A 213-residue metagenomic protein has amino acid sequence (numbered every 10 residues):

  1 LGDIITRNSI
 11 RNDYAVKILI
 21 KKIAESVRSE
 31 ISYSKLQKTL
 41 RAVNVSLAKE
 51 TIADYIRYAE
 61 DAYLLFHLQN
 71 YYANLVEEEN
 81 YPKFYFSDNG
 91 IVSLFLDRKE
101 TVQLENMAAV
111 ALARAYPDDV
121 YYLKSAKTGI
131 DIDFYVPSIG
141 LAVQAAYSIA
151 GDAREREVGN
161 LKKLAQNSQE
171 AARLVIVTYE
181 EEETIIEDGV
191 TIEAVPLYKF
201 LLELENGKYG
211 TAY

Functional and structural regions predicted by a protein language model:
L1-A142, Y147: Accessory nucleic acid-recognition modules appended to NTPase machines
L68, L123-S125, V177-Y179, V195-L197: Conserved beta-strand termini and adjacent loop/short-helix elements that scaffold enzyme active sites in alpha/beta
D88, S168-Q169, Y209-Y213: Nucleic-acid endonuclease domains
A111, N160, F200-E203: Generic recognition of well-ordered alpha-helical segments
Y147-I192: Catalytic cores of nucleic-acid endonucleases
E180-Y213: Domain-level recognition of nuclease-like catalytic cores that cleave nucleotide substrates
